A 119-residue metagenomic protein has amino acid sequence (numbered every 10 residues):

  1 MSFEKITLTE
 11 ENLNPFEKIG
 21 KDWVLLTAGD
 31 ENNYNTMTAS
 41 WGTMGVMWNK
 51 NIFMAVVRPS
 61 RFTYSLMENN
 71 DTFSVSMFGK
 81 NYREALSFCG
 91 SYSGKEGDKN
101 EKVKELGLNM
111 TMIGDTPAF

Functional and structural regions predicted by a protein language model:
M1-F119: Active-site-proximal mixed secondary-structure blocks
